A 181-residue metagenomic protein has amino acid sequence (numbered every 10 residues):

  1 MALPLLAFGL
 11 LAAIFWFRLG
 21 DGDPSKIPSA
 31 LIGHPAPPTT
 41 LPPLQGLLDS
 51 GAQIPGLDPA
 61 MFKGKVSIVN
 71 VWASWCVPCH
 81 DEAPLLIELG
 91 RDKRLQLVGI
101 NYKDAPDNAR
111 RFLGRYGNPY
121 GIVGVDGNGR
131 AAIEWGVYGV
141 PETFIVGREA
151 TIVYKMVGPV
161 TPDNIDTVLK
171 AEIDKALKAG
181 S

Functional and structural regions predicted by a protein language model:
M1-G46, S181: N-terminal targeting signals for export/organelle localization
T40-S67: A short beta-strand-turn-helix
K65-S67, W72-W75, G139: Short pre-active-site segment immediately N-terminal to redox-active cysteine/selenocysteine motifs in thiol-based
V71-E88: Conserved redox-active cysteine motifs that mediate thiol-disulfide chemistry, especially di-cysteine Cys-X(1-2)-Cys
R91-N128, V140: Conserved segment of the thioredoxin-like fold in thiol-based oxidoreductases
G114-P119, D126-L177: Thiol/disulfide oxidoreductase modules built on the thioredoxin-like
